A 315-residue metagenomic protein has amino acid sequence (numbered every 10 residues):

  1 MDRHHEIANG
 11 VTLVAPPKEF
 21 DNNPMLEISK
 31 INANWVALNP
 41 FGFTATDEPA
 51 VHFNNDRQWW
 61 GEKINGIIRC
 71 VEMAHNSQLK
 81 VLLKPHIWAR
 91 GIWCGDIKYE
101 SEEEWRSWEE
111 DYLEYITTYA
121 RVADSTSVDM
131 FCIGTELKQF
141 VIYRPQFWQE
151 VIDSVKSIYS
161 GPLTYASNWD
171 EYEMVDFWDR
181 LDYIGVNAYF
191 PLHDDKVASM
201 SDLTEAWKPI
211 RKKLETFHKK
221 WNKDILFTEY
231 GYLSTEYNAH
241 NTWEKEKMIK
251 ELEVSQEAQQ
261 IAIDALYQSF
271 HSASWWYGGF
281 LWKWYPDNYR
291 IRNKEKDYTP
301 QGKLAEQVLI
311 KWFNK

Functional and structural regions predicted by a protein language model:
M1-K30: Boundary/entry segment of secreted carbohydrate-active catalytic domains
V11-A15, A50-I64, S101-L113, G134-I142 (+2 more regions): The substrate-binding groove and active-site-proximal loops of carbohydrate-active enzymes, especially glycoside
M25-L26, G42-R90, Y143-T164, E205-W207 (+2 more regions): Aromatic-lined substrate-binding rim segments of carbohydrate-active enzymes
N34-A50, N65-V141, Y237, W282-D287: Substrate-binding cleft and catalytic face of glycoside hydrolase catalytic domains, especially the flexible beta-alpha
K80-I87, W93, F131-V141, Q149-E173 (+3 more regions): Aromatic-lined carbohydrate-recognition surfaces of secreted/lumenal glycan-active proteins
I116-T135, S167-W207, D224, T228-T235 (+2 more regions): Aromatic- and acid-rich polysaccharide-binding/catalytic face of secreted or lumenal carbohydrate-active enzymes
P162, D202-W275: Catalytic-core region of carbohydrate-active enzymes that cleave or remodel glycosidic bonds
E244, Q260-A265, S269, A273-K315: Aromatic-rich peripheral "rim/lid" segments of glycoside hydrolase catalytic domains that contact and position glycan
